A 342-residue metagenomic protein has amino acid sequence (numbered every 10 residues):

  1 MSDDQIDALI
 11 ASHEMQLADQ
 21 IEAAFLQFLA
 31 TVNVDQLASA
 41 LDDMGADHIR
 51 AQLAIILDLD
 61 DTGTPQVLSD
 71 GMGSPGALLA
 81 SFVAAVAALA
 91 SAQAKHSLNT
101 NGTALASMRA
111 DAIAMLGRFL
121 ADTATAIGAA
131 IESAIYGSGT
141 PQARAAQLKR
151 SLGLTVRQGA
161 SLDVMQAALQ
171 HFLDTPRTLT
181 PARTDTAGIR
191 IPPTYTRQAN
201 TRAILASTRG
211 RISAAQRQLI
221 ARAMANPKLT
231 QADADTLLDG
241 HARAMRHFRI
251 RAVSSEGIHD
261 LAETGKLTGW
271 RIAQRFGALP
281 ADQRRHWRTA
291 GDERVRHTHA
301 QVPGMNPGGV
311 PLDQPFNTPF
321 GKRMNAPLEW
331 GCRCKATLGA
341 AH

Functional and structural regions predicted by a protein language model:
M1-A244, R249, G257, G339-H342: N-terminal leader/targeting and assembly helices and adjacent pre-domain segments
L229-T230, A234-H342: Acidic, glycine-rich two-metal-ion catalytic cores of nucleic acid-processing enzymes
